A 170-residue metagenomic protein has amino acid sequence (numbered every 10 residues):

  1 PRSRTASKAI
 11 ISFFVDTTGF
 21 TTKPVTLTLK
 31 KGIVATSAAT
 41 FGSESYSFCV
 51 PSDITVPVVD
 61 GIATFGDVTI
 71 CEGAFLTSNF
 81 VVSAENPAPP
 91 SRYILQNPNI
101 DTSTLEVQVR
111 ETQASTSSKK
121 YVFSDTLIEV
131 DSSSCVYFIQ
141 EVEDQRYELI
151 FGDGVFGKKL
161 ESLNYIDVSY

Functional and structural regions predicted by a protein language model:
P1-Y170: Signature of Asx- and small-polar-rich beta-strand/turn repeats characteristic of beta-solenoid architectures
